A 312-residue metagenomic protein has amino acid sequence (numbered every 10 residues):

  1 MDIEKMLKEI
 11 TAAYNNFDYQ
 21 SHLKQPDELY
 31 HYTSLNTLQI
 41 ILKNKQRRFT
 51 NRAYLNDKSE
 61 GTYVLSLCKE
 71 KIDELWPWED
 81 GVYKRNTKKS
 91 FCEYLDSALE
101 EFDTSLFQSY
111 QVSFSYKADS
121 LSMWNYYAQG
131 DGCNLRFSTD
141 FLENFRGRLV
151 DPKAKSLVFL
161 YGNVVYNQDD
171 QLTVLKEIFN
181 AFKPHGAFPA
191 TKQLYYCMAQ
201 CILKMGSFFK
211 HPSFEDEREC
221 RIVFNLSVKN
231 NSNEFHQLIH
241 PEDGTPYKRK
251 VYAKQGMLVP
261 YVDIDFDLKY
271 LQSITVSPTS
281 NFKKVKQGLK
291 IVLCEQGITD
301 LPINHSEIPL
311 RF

Functional and structural regions predicted by a protein language model:
M1-F312: Partner-binding and oligomerization surfaces adjacent to conserved cores of proteins that assemble macromolecular
